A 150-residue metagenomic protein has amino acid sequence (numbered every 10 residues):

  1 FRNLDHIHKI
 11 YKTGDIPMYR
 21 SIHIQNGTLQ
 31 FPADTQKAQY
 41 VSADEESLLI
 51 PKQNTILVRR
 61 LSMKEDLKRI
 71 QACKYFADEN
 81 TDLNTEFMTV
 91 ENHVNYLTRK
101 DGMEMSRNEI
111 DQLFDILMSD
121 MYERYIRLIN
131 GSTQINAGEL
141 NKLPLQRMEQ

Functional and structural regions predicted by a protein language model:
F1-E149: Polybasic, glycine- and aromatic-enriched phosphate-binding surface used to engage nucleic acids
